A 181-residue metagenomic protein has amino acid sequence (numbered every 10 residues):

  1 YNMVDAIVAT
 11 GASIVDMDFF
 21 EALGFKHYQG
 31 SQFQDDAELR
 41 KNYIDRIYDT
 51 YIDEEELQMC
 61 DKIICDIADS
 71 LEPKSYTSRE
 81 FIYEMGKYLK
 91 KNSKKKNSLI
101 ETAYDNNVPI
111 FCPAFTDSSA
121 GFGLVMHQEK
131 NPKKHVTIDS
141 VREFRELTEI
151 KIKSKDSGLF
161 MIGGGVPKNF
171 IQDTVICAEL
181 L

Functional and structural regions predicted by a protein language model:
Y1-L181: Conserved catalytic alpha/beta core of Sir2/sirtuin-type deacylases, generalized to analogous enzyme cores that bind
